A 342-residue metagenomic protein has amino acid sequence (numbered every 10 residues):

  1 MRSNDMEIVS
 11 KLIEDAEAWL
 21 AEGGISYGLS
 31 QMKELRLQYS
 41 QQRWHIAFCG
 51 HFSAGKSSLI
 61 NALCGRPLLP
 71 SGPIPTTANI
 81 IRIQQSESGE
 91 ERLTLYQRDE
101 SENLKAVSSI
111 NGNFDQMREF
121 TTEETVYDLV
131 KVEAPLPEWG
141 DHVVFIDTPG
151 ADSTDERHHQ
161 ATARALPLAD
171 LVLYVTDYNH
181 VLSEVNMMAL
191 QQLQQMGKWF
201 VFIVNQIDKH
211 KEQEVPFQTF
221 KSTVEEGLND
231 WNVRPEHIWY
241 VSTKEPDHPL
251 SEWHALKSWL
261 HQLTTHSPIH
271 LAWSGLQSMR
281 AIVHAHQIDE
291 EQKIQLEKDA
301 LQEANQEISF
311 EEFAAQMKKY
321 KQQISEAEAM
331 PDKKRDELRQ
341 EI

Functional and structural regions predicted by a protein language model:
M1-A47, V107, K244, E252 (+1 more regions): Extended helical scaffolds that flank P-loop GTPase cores
V9-S10, M32, L37-W273: Globular "head" domains of long coiled-coil molecular machines
